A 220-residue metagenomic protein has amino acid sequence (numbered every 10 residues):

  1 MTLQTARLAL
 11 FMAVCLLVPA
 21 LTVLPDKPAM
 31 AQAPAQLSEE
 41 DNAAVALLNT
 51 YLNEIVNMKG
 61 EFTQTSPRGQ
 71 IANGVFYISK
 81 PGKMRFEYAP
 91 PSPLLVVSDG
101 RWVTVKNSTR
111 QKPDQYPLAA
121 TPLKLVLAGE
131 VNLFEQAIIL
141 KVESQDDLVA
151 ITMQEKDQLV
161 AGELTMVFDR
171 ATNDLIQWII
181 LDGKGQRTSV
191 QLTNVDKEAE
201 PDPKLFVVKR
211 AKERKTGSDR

Functional and structural regions predicted by a protein language model:
M1-C15: Bacterial N-terminal signal peptides that target proteins for export
L16-P28: C-terminal segment of classical bacterial N-terminal signal peptides
K27-N53: Short N-terminal segments immediately surrounding and downstream of signal-peptide cleavage
A33, V75-L125, T188-S189: An acidic-aromatic
T50-G69: A short, Trp-centered hydrophobic/proline-enriched beta-strand micro-motif
I55-N57, I71-N73, S79-P81, P91 (+5 more regions): Extracytoplasmic
N107-Q154: Surface-exposed, polar helix/loop patches in the mature regions of secreted/periplasmic/lumenal proteins that form
E135-I138, S144-D219: Gly/Pro-enriched, hydrophobic low-complexity segments that function as extracytoplasmic propeptides/linkers
